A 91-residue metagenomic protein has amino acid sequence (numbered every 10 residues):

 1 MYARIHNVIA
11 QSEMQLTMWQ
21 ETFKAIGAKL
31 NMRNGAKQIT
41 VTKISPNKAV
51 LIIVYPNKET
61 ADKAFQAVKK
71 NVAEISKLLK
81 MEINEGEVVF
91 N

Functional and structural regions predicted by a protein language model:
M1-V50, P56-A67, K77-N91: Short S/T/G/P-rich N-terminal loop/turn motif that feeds into the first structured element of a domain
N71-E74: A common structural junction motif
